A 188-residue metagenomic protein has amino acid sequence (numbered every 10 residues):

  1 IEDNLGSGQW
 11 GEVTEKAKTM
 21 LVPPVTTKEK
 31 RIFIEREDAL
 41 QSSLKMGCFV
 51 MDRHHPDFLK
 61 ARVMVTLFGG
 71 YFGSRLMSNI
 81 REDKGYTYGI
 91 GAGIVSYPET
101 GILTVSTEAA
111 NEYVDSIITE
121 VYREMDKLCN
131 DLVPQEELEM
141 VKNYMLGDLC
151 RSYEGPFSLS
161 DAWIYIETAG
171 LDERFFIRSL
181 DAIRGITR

Functional and structural regions predicted by a protein language model:
I1, E139-R188: C-terminal regions of mature proteins
I1-L5, I118-E124: Short amphipathic alpha-helices in soluble, non-transmembrane regions that often serve as interface/regulatory elements
S7-H55, T66-T119, E137, A162 (+1 more regions): Non-catalytic beta-strand/loop surface segments
V13-V25, R123-S152: Acidic/histidine-enriched alpha-helical segments
F58: Double-stranded RNA-binding/processing signature
V65-G69, D126, N130, T168 (+1 more regions): Amphipathic alpha-helical interaction elements
